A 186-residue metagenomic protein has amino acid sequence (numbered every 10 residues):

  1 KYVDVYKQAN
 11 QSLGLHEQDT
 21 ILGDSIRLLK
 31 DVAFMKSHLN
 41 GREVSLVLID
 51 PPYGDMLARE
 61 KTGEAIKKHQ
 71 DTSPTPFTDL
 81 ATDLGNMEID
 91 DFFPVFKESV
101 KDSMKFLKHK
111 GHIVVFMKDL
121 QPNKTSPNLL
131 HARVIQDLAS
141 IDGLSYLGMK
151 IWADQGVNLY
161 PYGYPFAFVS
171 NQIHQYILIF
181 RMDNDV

Functional and structural regions predicted by a protein language model:
K1-V186: Class I S-adenosyl-L-methionine-dependent methyltransferase catalytic core
